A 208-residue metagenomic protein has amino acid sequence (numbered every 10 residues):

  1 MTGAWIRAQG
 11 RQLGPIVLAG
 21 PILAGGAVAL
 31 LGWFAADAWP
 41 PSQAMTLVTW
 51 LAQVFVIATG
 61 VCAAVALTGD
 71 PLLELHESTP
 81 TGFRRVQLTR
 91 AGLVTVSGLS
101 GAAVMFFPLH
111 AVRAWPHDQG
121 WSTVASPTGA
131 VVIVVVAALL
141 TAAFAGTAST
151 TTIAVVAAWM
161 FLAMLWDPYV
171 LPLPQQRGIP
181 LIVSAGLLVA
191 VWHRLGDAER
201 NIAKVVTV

Functional and structural regions predicted by a protein language model:
M1-T49, L140-F144, V156-V208: Hydrophobic alpha-helical transmembrane segments
M1-W5, F83-R84, P116: Juxtamembrane loop-helix boundary motifs flanking transmembrane segments in multi-pass membrane proteins
A4, G69-D70, V135: A generic alpha-helix surface/boundary motif
P15, A19, H76, R84 (+1 more regions): Secondary-structure boundary/capping residues
A24-A64, T89-F161: Secretory targeting signals
C62-T95: Helix-loop-helix units of permease transmembrane domains in multi-pass membrane transporters, especially ABC
G69, R113-A114, T147, A198-N201: Perimembrane helix-loop junctions in membrane proteins
